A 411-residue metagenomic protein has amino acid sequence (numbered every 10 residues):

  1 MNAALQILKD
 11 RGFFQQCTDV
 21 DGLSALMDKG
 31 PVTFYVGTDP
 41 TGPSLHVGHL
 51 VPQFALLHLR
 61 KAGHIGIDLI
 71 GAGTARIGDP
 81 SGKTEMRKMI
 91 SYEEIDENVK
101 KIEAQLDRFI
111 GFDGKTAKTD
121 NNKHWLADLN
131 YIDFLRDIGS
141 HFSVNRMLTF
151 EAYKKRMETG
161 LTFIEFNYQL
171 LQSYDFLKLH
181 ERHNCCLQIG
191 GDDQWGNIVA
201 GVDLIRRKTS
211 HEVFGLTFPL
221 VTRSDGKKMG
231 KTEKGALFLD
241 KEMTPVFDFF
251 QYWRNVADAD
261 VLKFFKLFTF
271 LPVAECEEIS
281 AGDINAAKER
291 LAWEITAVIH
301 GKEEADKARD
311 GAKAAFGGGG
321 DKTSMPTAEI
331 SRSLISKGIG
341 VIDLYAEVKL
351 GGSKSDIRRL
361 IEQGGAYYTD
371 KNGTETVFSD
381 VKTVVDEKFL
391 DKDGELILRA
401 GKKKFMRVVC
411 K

Functional and structural regions predicted by a protein language model:
M1-F34: Positively charged, low-complexity intrinsically disordered leader regions
R11, S91-Y92, N98-V99, E103 (+1 more regions): Divalent-metal (Mg2+/Mn2+/Ca2+)-assisted nucleotide/phosphate chemistry catalytic cores
G22-P80, Q188-W195: N-terminal catalytic cores of NTP/NDP-binding nucleotidyl/phosphoryl-transfer enzymes
K29-G37, G66, S173-R182, T222-R223 (+1 more regions): Short, hydrophobic/aliphatic alpha-helical segments
P43, A75-I77, A127-D128, G196 (+2 more regions): Flexible loop/turn segments at secondary-structure boundaries
G78-G82, L129-L135, K227-E233: Short acidic, glycine/serine/threonine-rich loops at helix termini
P80-D96: A charged helix-plus-loop insertion that forms the helical arch/lid used to bind and gate nucleic-acid substrates
L204-K411: Conserved nucleotide- and phosphate/pyrophosphate-binding catalytic cores in adenylate/nucleotidyl-handling enzymes
